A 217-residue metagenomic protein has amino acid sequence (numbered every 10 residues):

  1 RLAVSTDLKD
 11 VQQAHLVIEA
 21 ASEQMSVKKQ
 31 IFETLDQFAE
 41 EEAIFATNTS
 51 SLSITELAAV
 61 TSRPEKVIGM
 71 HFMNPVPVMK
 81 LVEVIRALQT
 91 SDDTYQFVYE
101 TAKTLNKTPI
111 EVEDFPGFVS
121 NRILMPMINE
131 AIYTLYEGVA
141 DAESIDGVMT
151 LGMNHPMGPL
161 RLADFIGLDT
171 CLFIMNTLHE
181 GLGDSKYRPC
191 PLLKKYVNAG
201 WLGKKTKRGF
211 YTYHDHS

Functional and structural regions predicted by a protein language model:
R1-F45, L52: Rossmann-like NAD(P)-binding element
L2, V17-A20, A46, V98 (+3 more regions): Buried hydrophobic positions in well-ordered alpha/beta secondary-structure cores of metabolic enzymes
A14, K28, P77-L81, M127-I128: N-terminal alpha-helical segment
M25, M70-M73, M79, M149 (+1 more regions): Methionine-biased hydrophobic packing positions in alpha-helices, especially within tandem helical repeat solenoids
E33, Q37, T55, A59 (+3 more regions): Solvent-exposed alpha-helical segments within well-ordered globular domains of core cellular machineries
I44-E113, F118-R122: Rossmann-fold dinucleotide-binding core
Q96, K103-D114, Y133-E137, A142-S217: NAD(P)-dependent Rossmann-like dehydrogenase/reductase catalytic/cofactor-binding core
